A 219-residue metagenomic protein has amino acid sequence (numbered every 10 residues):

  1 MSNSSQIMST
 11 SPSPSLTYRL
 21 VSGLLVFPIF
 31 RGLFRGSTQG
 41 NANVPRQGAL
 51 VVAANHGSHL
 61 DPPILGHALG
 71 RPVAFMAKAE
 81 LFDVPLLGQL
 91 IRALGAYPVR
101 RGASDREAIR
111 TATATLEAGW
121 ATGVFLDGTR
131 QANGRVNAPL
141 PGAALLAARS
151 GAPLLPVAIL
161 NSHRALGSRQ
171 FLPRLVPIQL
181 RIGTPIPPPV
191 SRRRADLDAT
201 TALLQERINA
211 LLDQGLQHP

Functional and structural regions predicted by a protein language model:
S2-T17, E107-P219: Non-catalytic C-terminal accessory region of glycerolipid acyltransferases and related lyso-lipid remodeling enzymes
S22-G23, R31-G32, P45-A103, T111: Catalytic core of membrane glycerolipid acyltransferases/transacylases, capturing the structured, soluble-facing
R31-Q39, S162-A165: Short gly/ser/thr-rich secondary-structure transition/capping motifs
S37-Q47: Membrane-interface helix-loop junction between the first two transmembrane segments
N41, G57, R106, G128-T129: A short, glycine- and basic residue-enriched loop/turn that sits immediately adjacent to a domain's principal
A42, S104, L160: Residue-level "edge-of-site" marker
